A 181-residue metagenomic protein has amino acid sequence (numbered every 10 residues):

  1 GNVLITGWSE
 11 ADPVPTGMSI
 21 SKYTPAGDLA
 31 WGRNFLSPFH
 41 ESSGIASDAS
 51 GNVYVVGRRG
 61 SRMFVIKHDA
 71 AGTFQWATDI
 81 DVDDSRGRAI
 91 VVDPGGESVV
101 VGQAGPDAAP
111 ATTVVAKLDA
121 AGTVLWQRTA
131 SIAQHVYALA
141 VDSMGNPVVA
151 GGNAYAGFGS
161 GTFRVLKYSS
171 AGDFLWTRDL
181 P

Functional and structural regions predicted by a protein language model:
G1-P181: A sequence-level/structural motif corresponding to short, flexible coil/turn segments enriched in small polar residues
